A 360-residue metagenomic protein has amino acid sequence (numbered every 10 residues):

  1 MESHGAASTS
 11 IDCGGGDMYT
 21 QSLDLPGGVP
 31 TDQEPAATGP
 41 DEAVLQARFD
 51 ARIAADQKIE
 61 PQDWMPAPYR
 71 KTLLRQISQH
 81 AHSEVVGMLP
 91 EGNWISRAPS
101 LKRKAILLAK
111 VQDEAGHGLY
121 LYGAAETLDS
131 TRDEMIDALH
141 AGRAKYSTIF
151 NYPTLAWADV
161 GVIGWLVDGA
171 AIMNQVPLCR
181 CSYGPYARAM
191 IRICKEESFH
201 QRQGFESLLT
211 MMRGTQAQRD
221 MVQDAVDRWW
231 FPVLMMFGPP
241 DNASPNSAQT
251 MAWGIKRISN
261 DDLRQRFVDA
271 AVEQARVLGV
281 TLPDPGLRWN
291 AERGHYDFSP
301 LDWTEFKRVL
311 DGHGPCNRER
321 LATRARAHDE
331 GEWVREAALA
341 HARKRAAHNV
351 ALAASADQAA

Functional and structural regions predicted by a protein language model:
E2-G5, S10-M65, Y69, R103 (+1 more regions): Extreme N-terminal leader/anchor segments
G15, G27, D220-A360: Extended, helix-rich structural scaffolds rather than catalytic motifs
D24-L25, D32-Q46, K110-A138, F205-L208: Conserved alpha-helical segments that form or flank metal/cofactor-binding pockets of metalloenzymes
K58-S78, A138-G164, C181, G214-Q218 (+1 more regions): Acidic/His metal-coordination segments adjacent to aromatic residues that form catalytic metal sites in metalloenzymes
W64-Y69, G87-A109, A171-Y186: Helix-loop segments that flank and shape redox-cofactor active sites
Y69-H80, P99-H117, V160, P185-E197 (+1 more regions): Alpha-helical scaffold segments that form or flank carboxylate-/histidine-based iron centers
Y152-Q203: Internal, conserved structured core segments that host functional sites
C181-P232: Glycine- and acidic-residue-rich phosphate-binding/metal-coordinating active-site segment common to enzymes that handle
